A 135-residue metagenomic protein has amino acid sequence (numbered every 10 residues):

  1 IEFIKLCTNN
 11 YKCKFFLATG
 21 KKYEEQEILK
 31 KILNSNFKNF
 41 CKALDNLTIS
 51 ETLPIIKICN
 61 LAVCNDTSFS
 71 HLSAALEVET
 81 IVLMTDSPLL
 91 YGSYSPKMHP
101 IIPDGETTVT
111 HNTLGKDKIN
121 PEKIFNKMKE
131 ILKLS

Functional and structural regions predicted by a protein language model:
E2-T85: Donor-binding and catalytic core of enzymes assembling or modifying cell-surface/extracellular glycoconjugates
H71-L134: Nucleotide-sugar donor-binding patch of glycosyltransferase catalytic domains
